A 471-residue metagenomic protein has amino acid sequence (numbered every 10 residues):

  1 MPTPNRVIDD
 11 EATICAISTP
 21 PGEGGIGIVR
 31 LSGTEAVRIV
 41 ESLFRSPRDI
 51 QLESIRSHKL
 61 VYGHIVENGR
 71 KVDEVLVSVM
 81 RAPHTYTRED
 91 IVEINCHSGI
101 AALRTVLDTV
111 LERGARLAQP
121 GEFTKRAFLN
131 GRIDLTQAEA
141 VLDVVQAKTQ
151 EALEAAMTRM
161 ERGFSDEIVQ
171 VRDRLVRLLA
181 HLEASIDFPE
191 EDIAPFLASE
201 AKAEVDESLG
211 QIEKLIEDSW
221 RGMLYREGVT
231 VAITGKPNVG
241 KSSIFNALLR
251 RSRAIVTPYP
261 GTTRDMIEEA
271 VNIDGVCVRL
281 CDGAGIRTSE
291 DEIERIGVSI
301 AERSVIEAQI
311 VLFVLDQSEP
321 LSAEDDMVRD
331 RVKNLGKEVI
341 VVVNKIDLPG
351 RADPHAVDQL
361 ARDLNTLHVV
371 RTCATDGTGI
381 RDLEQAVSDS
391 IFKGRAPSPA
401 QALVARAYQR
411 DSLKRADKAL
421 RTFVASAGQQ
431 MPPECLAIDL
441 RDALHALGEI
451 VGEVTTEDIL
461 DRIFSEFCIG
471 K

Functional and structural regions predicted by a protein language model:
M1-E154, T158, R162, L335 (+1 more regions): A glycine-rich (often HGG/GG-containing) alpha/beta subdomain
P2-P21, Q150-N272, S289-D291, P320-K471: C-terminal-of-GTPase-core extension/linker across diverse P-loop GTPases
G22, T34-A36, R81-T85, G99-A101 (+5 more regions): Conserved nucleotide-binding/hydrolysis micro-motifs of P-loop NTPases
V61-D73, V77-R81, G261-S289, E307-I310: Switch I (G2) and immediately adjacent beta-strands of P-loop GTPase domains
I91-C96, M266, G283, Q317 (+1 more regions): Generic detector of well-ordered alpha-helical packing
R116, C277-R279, H368: Conserved beta-strand segments of alpha/beta enzyme cores
L280, V314, V342: Generic enzyme active-site microenvironment
E294-S318: Inter-motif core of Ras-like GTPase G domains
